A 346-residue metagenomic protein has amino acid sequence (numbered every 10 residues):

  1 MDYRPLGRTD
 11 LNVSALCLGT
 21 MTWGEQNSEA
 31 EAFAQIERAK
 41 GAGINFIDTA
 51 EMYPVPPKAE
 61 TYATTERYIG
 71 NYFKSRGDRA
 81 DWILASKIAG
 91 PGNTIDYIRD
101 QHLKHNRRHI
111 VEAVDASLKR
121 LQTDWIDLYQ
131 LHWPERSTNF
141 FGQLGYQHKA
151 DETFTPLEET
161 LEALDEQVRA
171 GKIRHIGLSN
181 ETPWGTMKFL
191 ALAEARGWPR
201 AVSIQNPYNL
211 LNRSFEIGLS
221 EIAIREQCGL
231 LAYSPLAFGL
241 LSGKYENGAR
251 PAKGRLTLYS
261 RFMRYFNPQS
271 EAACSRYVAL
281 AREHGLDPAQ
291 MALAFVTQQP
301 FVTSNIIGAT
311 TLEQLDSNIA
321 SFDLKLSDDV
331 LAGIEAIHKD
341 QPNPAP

Functional and structural regions predicted by a protein language model:
M1-K87, V111, D124: N-terminal binding-site loop/beta-alpha segment at the start of enzyme catalytic domains that lines or forms
G7-W23, A85-Q101, Q130, P134-L144: N-terminal small/glycine-rich loop or linker at the start of catalytic domains across soluble metabolic enzymes
A15, F46, W125-L128, H175 (+2 more regions): Residues at the N-termini of beta-strands
T20-A30, D96-R108, H148-F154: Active-site mouth loops of central-metabolism enzymes
N27-A39, N106-R120, E162, T186-L190: Short, acidic/polar
T94-Q130: Active-site gating/metal-coordination segments in enzymes
P134-A336: Beta/alpha (TIM)-barrel catalytic core signal, keyed to glycine-rich beta->alpha loops juxtaposed to Asp/Glu that bind
